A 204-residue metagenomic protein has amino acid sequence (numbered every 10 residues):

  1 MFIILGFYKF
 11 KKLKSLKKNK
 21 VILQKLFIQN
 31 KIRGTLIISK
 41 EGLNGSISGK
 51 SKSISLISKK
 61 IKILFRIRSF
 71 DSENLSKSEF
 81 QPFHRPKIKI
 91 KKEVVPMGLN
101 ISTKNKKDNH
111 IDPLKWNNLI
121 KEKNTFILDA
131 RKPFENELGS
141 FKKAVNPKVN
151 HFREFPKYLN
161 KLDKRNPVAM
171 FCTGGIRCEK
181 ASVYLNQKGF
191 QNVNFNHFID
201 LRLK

Functional and structural regions predicted by a protein language model:
M1-D108, E122-T125, R131-K204: Rhodanese-like catalytic fold shared by cysteine-dependent sulfurtransferases and DSP/PTP-type phosphatases
I111-P113, N117-L119: Phosphate-interacting basic helix/loop segments used at nucleotide- and nucleic-acid interfaces
